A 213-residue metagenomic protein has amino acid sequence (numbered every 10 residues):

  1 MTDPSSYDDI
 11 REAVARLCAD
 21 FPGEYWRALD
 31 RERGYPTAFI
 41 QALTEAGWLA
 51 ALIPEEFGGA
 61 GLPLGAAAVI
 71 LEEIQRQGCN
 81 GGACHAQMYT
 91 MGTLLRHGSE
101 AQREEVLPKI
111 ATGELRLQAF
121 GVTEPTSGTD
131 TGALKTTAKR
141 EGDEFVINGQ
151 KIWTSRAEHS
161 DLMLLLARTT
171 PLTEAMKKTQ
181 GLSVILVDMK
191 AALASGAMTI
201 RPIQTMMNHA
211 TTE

Functional and structural regions predicted by a protein language model:
M1-C84, E105, K109: Amphipathic, small/basic residue-rich leader segments at the start of a protein or domain
C18, G47, P54, I70 (+5 more regions): Buried hydrophobic positions in well-ordered alpha/beta secondary-structure cores of metabolic enzymes
G82-A101, G128: N-terminal glycine-rich flavin-associated loop
G113-V122, L166: A short, Trp-centered hydrophobic/proline-enriched beta-strand micro-motif
S127-G128, I152-A157, H209: Glycine-rich phosphate/pyrophosphate-binding beta-alpha loops
D130-N148: Cytochrome P450 C-terminal beta-domain/meander region
K135, L193-E213: Flexible, small-/acidic-enriched active-site or ligand-binding loops
E144, N148-T199: A short core secondary-structure module
